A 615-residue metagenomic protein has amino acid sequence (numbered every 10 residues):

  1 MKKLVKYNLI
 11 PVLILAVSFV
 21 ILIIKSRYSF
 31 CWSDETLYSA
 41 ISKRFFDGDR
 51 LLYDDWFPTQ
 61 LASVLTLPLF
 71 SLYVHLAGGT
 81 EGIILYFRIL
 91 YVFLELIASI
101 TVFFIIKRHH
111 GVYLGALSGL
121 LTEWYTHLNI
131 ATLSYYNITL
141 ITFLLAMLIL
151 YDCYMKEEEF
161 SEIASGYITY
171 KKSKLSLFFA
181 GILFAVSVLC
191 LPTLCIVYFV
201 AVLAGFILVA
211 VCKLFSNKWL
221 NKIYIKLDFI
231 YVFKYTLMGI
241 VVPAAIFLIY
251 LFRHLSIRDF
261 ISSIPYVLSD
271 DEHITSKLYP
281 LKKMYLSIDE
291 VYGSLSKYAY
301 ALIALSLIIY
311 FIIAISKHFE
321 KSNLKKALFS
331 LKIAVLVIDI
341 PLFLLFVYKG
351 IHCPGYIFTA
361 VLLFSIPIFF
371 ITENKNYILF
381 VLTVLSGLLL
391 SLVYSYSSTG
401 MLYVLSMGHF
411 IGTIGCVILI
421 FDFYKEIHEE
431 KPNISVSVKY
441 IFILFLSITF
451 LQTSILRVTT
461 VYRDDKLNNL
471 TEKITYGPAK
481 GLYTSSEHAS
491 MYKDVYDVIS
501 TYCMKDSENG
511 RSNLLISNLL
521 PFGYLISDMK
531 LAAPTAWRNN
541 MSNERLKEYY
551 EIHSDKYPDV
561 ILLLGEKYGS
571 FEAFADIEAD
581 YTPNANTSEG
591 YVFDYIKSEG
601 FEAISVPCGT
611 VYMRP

Functional and structural regions predicted by a protein language model:
L4, E162-I163, V197-A244, L248 (+1 more regions): Perimembrane helix-loop-helix junctions
A40-K43, D54-L85, F93, S187: Short hydrophobic/aromatic helix or loop-helix immediately within or flanking a transmembrane segment in polytopic
F57, Q452-N539, P558-E572, V606-M613: Short periplasmic/luminal acceptor-recognition loop of GT-C membrane glycosyltransferases, typified by
I97-W124: Transmembrane-helix signature of polytopic, membrane-embedded enzymes that assemble or transfer cell-envelope glycans
A131-L140: Short acidic/glycine- and proline-prone juxtamembrane loop motifs at membrane-interface regions of multi-pass membrane
T139-G166, S176-F184, F206-A210, V361-S365 (+1 more regions): Specific aromatic-rich, kink-prone transmembrane helix
S165-L194, Y198-L203, S386-Y396: Membrane-interface alpha helices of multi-pass inner-membrane proteins
Y231-I313: Membrane-lumen/periplasm interface segments of specific transmembrane helices in polyprenyl phosphate-linked
